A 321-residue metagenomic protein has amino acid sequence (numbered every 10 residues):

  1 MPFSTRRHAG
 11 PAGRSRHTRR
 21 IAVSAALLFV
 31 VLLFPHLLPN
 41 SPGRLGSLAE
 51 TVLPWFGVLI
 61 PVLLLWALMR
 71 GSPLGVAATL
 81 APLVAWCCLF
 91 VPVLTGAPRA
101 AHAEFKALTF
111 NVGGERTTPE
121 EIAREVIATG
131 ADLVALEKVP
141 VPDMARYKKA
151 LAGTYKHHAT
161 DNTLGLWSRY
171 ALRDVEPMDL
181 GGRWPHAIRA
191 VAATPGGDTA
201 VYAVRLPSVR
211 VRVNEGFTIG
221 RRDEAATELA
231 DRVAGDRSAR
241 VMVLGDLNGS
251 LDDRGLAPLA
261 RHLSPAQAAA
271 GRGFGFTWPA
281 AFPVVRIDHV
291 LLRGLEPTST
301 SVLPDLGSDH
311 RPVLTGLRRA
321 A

Functional and structural regions predicted by a protein language model:
P2-K148, A321: N-terminal, active-site-proximal structural segment of metallo-dependent hydrolase catalytic domains
G113-I127, K138-A321: Soluble catalytic domains of enzymes that build or remodel membrane lipids, polysaccharides, and related
